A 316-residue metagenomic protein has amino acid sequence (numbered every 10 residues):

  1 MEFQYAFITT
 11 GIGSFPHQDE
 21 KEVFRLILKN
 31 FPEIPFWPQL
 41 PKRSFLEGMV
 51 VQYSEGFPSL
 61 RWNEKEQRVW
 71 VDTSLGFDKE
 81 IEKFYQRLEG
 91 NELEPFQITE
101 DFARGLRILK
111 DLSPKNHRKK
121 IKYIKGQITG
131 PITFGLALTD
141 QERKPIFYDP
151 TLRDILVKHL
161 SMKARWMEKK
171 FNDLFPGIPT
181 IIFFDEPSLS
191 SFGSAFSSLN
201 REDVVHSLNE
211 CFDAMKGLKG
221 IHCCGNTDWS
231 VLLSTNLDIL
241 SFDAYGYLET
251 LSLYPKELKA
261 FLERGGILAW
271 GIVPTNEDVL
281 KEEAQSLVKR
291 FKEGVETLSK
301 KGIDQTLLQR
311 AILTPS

Functional and structural regions predicted by a protein language model:
M1-P145, S234, G266, L287 (+2 more regions): Alpha/beta catalytic barrel-like cores
H17-F24, I98-L109, R153-A164, L199-C211 (+2 more regions): Well-ordered, non-membrane alpha-helical segments in soluble/globular domains
W37-L40, K125-T129, F183-D185, G220-C224 (+3 more regions): A cross-family glycoside hydrolase active-site/sugar-binding cleft signature
M49, Y53-Y85, G193, R201-N226 (+4 more regions): Non-catalytic scaffold segments within catalytic domains of secreted glycoside hydrolases
N116-R118, D173-P176, A214-K216, K301-T306: Short helix-capping segments at alpha-helix termini
Y123, P145-K256: Active-site loop segments of alpha/beta catalytic cores
L136-D140, G193-F196, L233-S234, L280-K281: Short acidic, glycine/serine/threonine-rich loops at helix termini
D238-S316: Catalytic-face loop-and-helix region of soluble metabolic enzyme cores
